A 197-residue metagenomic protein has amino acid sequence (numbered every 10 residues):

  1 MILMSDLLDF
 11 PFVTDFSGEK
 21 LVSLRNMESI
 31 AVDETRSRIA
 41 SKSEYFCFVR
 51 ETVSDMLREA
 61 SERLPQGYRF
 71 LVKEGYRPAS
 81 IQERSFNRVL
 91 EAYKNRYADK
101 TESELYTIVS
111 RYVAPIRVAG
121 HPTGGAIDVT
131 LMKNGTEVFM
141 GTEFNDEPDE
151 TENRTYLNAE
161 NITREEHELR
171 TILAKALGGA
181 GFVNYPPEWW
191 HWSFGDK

Functional and structural regions predicted by a protein language model:
M1-G75, A79-P187, D196: Extracytoplasmic cell-surface/polysaccharide-interacting catalytic and binding patches
W192: Conserved metal-phosphate-binding beta-hairpin within the catalytic cores of diverse ATP-dependent phosphoryl-transfer
